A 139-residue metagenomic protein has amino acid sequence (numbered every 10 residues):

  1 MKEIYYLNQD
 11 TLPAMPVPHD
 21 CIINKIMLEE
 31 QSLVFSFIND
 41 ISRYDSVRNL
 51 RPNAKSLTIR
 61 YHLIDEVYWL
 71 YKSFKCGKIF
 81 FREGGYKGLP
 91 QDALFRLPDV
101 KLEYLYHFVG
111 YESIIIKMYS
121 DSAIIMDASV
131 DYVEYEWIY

Functional and structural regions predicted by a protein language model:
M1-Y139: Surface-exposed, interaction-prone regions used to assemble/regulate multi-protein complexes
